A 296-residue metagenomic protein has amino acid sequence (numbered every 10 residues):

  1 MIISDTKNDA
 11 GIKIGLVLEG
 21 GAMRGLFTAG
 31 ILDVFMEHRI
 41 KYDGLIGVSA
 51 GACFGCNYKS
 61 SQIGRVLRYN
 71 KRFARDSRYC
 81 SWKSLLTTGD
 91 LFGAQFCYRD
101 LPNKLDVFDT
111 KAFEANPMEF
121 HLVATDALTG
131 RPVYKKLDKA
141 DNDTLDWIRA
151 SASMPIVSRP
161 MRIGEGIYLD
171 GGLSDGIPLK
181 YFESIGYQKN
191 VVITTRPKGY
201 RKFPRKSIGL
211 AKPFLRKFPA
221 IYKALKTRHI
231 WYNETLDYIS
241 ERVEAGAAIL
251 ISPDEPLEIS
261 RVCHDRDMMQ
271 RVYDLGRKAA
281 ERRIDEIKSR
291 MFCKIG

Functional and structural regions predicted by a protein language model:
M1-V48, C56-G296: Patatin-like phospholipase
